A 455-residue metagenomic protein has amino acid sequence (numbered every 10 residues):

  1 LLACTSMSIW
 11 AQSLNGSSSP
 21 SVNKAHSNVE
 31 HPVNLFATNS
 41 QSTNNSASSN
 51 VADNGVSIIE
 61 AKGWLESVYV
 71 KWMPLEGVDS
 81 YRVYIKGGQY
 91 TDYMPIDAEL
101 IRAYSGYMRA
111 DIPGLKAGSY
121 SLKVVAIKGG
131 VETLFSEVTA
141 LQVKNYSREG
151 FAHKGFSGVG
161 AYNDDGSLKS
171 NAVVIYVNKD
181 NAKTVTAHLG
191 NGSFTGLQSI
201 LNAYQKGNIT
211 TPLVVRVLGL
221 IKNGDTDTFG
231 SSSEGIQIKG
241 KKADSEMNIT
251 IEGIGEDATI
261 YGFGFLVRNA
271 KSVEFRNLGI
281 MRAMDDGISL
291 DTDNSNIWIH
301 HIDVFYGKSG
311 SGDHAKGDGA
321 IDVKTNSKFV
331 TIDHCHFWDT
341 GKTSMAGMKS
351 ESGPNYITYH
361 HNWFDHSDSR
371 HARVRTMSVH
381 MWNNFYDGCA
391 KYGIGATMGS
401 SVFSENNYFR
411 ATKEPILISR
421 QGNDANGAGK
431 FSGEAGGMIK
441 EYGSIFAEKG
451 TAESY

Functional and structural regions predicted by a protein language model:
E60, E66-V78: Conserved aromatic anchor
G77-L100: Extracellular low-complexity, O-glycosylation-prone stalks/linkers
I112-T133: Beta-strand-rich modules
K128-G150: Extracellular fibronectin type III
N145-S157, N171-I175, D180, H188-S193 (+1 more regions): Long, ordered, amphipathic alpha-helical scaffolds
N191-T210, T226-T250, T259-R276, M281-N294 (+1 more regions): Extracellular beta-strand-rich solenoid/capping regions of secreted or surface-exposed proteins that bind or remodel
I236-D244, F263-N269, D286-D293, S311-D313 (+7 more regions): Glycine-rich beta-solenoid repeat tracts in large extracellular/virion proteins
M247-D257, K271-R282, N294-G310, G319-A320 (+5 more regions): Right-handed parallel beta-helix
